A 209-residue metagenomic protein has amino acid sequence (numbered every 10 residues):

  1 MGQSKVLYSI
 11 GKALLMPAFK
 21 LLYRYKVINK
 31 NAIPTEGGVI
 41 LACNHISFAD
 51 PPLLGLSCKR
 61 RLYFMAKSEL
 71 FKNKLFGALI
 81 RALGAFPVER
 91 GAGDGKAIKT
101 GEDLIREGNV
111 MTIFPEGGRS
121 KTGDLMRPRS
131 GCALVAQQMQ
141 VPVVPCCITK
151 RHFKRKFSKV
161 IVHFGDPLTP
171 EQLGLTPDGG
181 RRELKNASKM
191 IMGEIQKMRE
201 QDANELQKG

Functional and structural regions predicted by a protein language model:
G2-L7, K96-G209: Non-catalytic C-terminal accessory region of glycerolipid acyltransferases and related lyso-lipid remodeling enzymes
L7, G11, K20, P34-A92 (+1 more regions): Catalytic core of membrane glycerolipid acyltransferases/transacylases, capturing the structured, soluble-facing
K20-I28, M126, C146: Short gly/ser/thr-rich secondary-structure transition/capping motifs
K26-E36: Membrane-interface helix-loop junction between the first two transmembrane segments
V27, A85-P87, V143, I161: Conserved beta-strand scaffold positions in the cores of enzyme catalytic domains, especially in NTP/NDP-utilizing
N29, N44, A66-K67, G84 (+2 more regions): A secondary-structure boundary/capping signal
N31, S68, E89, C147 (+1 more regions): Residues at the C-termini of beta-strands that transition into short coil/loop
